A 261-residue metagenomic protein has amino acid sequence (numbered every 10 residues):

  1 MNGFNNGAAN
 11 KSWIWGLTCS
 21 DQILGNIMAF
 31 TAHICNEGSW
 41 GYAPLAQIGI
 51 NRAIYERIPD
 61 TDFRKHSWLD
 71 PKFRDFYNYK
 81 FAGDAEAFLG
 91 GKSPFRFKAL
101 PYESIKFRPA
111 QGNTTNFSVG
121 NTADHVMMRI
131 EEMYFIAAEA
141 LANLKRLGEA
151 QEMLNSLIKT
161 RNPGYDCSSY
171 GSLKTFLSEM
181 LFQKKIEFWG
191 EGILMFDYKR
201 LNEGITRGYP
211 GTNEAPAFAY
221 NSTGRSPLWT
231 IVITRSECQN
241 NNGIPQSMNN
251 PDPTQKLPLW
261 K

Functional and structural regions predicted by a protein language model:
M1-T31, E56-K261: Acidic/polar-rich alpha-helix caps and helix-coil junctions
N36-R52: Short, cationic low-complexity segments
